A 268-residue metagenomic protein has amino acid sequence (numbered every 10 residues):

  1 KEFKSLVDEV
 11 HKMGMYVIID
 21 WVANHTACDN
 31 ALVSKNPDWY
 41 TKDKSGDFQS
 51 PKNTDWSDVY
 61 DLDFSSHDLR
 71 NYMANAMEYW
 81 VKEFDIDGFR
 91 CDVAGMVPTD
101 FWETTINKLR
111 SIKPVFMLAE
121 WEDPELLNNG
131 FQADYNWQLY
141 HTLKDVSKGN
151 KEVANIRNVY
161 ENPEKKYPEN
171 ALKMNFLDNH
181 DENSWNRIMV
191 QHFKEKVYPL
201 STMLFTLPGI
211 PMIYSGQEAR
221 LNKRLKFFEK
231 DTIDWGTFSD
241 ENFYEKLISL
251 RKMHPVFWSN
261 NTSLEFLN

Functional and structural regions predicted by a protein language model:
K1, D55-N71, D87-M96, Y140-N150 (+2 more regions): The substrate-binding groove and active-site-proximal loops of carbohydrate-active enzymes, especially glycoside
K1-F84, T104-S111: Substrate-binding/active-site clefts of carbohydrate-active enzymes
H11, N75-E78, K82, D92-K173 (+3 more regions): Active-site-proximal helices and loops of the catalytic beta/alpha 8
V17-I19, F89, M117-A119, Y135 (+2 more regions): Hydrophobic faces of well-ordered beta-strands that scaffold small-molecule active sites in alpha/beta enzyme cores
W21-N24, D92-V93, E120-E122, D178-H180 (+1 more regions): Active-site-proximal beta-strand/loop segments in catalytic clefts of secreted hydrolases
V197-P199: Conserved interdomain hinge at the start of the Helicase C-terminal
S201-A219: Conserved short secondary-structure transition element at the edge of the structured enzyme core that lines
L264-N268: Carbohydrate-binding surface patches
